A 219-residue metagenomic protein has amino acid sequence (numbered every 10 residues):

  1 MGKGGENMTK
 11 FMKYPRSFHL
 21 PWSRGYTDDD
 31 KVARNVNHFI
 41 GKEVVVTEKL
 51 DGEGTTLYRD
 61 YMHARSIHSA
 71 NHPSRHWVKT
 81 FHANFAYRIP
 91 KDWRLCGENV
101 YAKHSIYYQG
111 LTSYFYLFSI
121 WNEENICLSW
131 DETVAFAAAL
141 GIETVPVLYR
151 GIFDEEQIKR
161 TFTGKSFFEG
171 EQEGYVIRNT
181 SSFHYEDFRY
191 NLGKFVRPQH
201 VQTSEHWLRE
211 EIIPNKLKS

Functional and structural regions predicted by a protein language model:
G2-S219: Core nucleotide-handling region used for phosphoryl-transfer chemistry
